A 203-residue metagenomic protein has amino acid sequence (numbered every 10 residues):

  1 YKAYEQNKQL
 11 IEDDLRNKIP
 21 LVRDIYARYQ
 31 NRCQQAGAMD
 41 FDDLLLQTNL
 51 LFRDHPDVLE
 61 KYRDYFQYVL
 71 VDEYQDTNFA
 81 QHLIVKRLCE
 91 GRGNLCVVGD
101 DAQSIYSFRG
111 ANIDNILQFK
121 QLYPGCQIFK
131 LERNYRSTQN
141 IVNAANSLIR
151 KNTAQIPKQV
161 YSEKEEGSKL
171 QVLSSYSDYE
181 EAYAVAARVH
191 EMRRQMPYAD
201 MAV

Functional and structural regions predicted by a protein language model:
Y1-I11, L21-V22: Alpha-helical nucleic-acid-binding subdomain of P-loop helicases immediately C-terminal to the Walker A/P-loop
Y1-Q6, A38, G93, L148-V160: Proline-centered turn/helix-capping motifs that create local helix->coil transitions or kinks
Q6-E12, Y65-Q67, D100-A102, Y161-S168: Short linear capping/connector segments at secondary-structure termini
N7-L10, R28-Q30, C126-Q127: Short glycine/proline-rich turn/loop motifs
D14-Q118, K130-S137: Conserved helicase NTPase motor core
Q121: Glycine-/small-residue-rich beta-strand-loop submotif within the FAD-binding core of flavoenzymes
P124-Q127, E132-V203: Helicase P-loop NTPase motor core
